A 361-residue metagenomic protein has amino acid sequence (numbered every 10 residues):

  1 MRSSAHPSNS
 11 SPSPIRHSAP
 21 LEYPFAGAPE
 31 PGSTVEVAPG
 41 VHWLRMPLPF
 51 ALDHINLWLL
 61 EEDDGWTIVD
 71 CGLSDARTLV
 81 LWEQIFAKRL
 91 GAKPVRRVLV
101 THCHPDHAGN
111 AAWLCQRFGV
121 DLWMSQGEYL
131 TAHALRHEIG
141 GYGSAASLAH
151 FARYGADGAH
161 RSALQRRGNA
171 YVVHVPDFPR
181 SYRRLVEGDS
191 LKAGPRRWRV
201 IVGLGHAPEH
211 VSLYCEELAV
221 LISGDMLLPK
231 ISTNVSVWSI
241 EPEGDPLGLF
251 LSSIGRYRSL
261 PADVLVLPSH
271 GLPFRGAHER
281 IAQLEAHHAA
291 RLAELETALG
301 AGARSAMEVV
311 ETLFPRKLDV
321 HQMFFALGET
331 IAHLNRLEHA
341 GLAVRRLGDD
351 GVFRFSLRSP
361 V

Functional and structural regions predicted by a protein language model:
R2-Y23, A293-V361: C-terminal regulatory/interaction regions
R16, V37-L44, R167-H174, G194-R196: Short Pro/Gly-enriched beta-strand edge/turn motifs at strand-loop
P31-K93, S212-P229: Conserved beta-strand hairpin/beta-sheet module of binuclear metal-dependent hydrolase folds, prominently
G40, L60, D70, H102 (+10 more regions): Divalent metal-coordination and catalytic microenvironments
F50-L52, R183-L185, L204-A207, D349 (+1 more regions): A short catalytic or substrate-binding loop motif that flags glycine-/basic-rich loops and adjacent residues that bind
W66-A76, A170-Y182, S190, R197-L292: Metallo-beta-lactamase
S74-L79, Q84-L191, A219: Active-site HxH/HxHxD metal-binding segment of metal-dependent hydrolases
G119-M124, I222-G224, L284, V320: Short hydrophobic/aromatic-enriched beta-strand-loop microsegments
